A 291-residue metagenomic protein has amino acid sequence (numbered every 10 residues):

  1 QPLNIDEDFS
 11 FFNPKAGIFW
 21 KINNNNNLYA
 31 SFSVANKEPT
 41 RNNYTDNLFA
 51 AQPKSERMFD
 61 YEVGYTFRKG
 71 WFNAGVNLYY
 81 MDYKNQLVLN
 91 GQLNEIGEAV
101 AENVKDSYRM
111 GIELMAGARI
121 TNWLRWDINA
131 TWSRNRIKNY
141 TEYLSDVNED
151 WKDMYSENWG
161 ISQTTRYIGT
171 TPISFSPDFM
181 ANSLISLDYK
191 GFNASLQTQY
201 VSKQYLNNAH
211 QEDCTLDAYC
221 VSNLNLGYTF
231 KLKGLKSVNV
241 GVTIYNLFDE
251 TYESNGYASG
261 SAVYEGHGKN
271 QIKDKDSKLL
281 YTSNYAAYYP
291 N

Functional and structural regions predicted by a protein language model:
Q1, N27, K37-N43, A74 (+6 more regions): Outer-membrane beta-barrel proteins
Q1-D6, N42-L48, V88-V100, N139-G169 (+1 more regions): Solvent-exposed loop segments that connect transmembrane elements
Q1-N23, E142: Signature of Gram-negative outer-membrane beta-barrel scaffolds
N4-F12, P53-R57, V104-Y108, I173-D178 (+2 more regions): Short sequence motifs at beta-strands and strand-loop junctions characteristic of Gram-negative outer-membrane
F11, F19-N25, E56, T66-G70 (+6 more regions): Structural signature of outer-membrane beta-barrel channels/translocons
K21, N27-S33, K54-M110, M115-R119 (+4 more regions): Membrane-embedded beta-barrel scaffold of Gram-negative outer-membrane proteins
A30, R125, S162, T170-N291: Conserved C-terminal beta-signal and adjacent last beta-strands/turns of outer-membrane beta-barrel proteins
Y80-D82, E102-N208: Gram-negative outer-membrane beta-barrel transporters
